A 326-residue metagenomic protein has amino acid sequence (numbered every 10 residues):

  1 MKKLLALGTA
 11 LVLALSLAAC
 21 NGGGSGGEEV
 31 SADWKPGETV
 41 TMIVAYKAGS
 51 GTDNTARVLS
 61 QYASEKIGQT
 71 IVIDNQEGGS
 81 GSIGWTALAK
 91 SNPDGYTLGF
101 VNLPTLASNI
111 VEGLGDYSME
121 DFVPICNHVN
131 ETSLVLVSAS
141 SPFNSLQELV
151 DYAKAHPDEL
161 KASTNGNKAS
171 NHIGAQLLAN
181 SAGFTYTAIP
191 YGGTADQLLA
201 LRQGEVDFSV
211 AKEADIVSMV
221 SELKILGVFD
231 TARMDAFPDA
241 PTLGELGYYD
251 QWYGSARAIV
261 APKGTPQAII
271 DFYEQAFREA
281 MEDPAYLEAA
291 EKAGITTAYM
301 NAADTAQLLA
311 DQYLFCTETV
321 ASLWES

Functional and structural regions predicted by a protein language model:
M1-T41, S326: Short, low-complexity disordered leader/linker segments with a strong preference for bacterial N-terminal type II
G26-D121, N167, F184-V210, D215 (+4 more regions): N-terminal (or domain-start) structured segment
G37, N180-S181, Y186, A268-S326: An extracytoplasmic/periplasmic, membrane-proximal ligand-sensing/linker region
G37, S64-I67, A182, D235 (+2 more regions): A short C-terminal helix-loop "cap" of Rossmann-like NAD(P)-dependent dehydrogenase/epimerase domains
V40, K90-Y96, I110-D196, L243 (+1 more regions): Hinge/capping helix and adjacent helix->loop/strand transition within the periplasmic-binding protein
K47-G49, L103-P104, S138-F143, T164-A169 (+4 more regions): Short coil/turn segments
G51-T55, L59, A63, S80 (+10 more regions): Stable alpha-helical elements in mature extracytoplasmic
A214-E282, D311: C-terminal lobe and pocket-closing loops of periplasmic/extracytoplasmic Venus-flytrap solute-binding proteins
